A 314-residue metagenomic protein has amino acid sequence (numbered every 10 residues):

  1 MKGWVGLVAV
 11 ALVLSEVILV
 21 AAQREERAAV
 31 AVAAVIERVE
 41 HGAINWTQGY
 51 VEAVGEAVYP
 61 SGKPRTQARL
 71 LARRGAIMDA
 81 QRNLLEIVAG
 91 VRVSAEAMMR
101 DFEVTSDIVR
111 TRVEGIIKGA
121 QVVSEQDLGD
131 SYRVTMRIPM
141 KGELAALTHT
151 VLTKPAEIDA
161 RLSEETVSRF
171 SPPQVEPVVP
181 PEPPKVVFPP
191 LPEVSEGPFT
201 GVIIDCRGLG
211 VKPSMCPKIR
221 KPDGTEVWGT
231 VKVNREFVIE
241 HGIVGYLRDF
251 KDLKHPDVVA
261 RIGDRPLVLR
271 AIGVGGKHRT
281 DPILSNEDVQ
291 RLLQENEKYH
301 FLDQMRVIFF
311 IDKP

Functional and structural regions predicted by a protein language model:
M1-L7: Bacterial N-terminal signal peptides that target proteins for export
V5, V17-V20: Short hydrophobic transmembrane-like helices used for membrane targeting/insertion
V8-E16: Bacterial N-terminal signal peptides
V20-P314: Domain-level marker for long, solvent-exposed, non-transmembrane regions
